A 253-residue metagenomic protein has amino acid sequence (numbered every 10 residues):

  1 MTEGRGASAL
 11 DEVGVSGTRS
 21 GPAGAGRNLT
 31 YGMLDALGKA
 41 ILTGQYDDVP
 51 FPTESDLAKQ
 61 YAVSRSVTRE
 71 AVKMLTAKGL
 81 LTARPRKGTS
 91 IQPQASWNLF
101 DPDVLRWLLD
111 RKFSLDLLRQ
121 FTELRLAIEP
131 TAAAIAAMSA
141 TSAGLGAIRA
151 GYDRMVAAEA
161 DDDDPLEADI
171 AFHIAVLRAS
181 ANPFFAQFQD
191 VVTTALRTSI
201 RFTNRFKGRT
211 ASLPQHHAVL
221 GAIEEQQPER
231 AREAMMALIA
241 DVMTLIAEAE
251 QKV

Functional and structural regions predicted by a protein language model:
M1-A127, A134, V253: Short linear motifs at protein or domain termini
T2-V15, R149-A157, Q187-V253: C-terminal all-alpha effector/ligand-binding and dimerization domain of prokaryotic HTH-type transcriptional repressors
G6, N98-A175, P214-A234: All-alpha effector-binding/dimerization core of bacterial HTH-type transcriptional repressors
L29, M33, L124-I128, G144 (+7 more regions): Hydrophobic/aromatic residues within well-ordered alpha-helical segments
G38-L42, L177, L220, M236: Solvent-exposed, non-membrane alpha-helical residues enriched in polar/charged side chains
E54, A181-P183, Q226-Q227: Short loop-to-helix capping motifs
K73, A137, A157, L177-A181 (+1 more regions): Amphipathic alpha-helical interaction elements
